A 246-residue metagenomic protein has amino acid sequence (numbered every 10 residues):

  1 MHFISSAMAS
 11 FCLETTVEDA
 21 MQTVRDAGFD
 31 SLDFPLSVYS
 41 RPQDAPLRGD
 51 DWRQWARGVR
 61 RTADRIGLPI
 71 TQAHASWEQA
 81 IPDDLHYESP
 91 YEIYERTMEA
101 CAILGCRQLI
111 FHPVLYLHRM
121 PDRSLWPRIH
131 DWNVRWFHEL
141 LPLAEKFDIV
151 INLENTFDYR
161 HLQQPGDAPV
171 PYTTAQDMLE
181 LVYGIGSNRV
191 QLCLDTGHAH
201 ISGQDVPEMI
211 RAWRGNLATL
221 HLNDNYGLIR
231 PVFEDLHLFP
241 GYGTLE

Functional and structural regions predicted by a protein language model:
M1-E14, R25-D26: N-terminal basic, low-complexity leaders that serve as flexible interaction/assembly modules and, when applicable, as
H2-M8, L32-F34, I70-A75, L109-F111 (+3 more regions): Hydrophobic faces of well-ordered beta-strands that scaffold small-molecule active sites in alpha/beta enzyme cores
A7-F11, P35-Y39, A75-E78, V114-Y116 (+3 more regions): Active-site beta-loop-alpha junctions enriched in small/polar residues
L13-E14, M21, Q43, D50 (+4 more regions): Gly/Pro-rich active-site loop or hairpin
V17-Y39, A100-Q108: Catalytic domains of carbohydrate-active enzymes, especially glycoside hydrolases
A27-D30, L68, L104, N188 (+2 more regions): Structured loop/turn residues at beta-strand edges in well-structured enzyme cores
D33-R60, R119: Glycine-rich, proline-tolerant flexible connector loops at the mouths of alpha/beta enzymes
R57, T62-I66, I81-Q191, I201: Active-site acidic/histidine proton-transfer and metal-coordination neighborhood in alpha/beta enzyme cores
